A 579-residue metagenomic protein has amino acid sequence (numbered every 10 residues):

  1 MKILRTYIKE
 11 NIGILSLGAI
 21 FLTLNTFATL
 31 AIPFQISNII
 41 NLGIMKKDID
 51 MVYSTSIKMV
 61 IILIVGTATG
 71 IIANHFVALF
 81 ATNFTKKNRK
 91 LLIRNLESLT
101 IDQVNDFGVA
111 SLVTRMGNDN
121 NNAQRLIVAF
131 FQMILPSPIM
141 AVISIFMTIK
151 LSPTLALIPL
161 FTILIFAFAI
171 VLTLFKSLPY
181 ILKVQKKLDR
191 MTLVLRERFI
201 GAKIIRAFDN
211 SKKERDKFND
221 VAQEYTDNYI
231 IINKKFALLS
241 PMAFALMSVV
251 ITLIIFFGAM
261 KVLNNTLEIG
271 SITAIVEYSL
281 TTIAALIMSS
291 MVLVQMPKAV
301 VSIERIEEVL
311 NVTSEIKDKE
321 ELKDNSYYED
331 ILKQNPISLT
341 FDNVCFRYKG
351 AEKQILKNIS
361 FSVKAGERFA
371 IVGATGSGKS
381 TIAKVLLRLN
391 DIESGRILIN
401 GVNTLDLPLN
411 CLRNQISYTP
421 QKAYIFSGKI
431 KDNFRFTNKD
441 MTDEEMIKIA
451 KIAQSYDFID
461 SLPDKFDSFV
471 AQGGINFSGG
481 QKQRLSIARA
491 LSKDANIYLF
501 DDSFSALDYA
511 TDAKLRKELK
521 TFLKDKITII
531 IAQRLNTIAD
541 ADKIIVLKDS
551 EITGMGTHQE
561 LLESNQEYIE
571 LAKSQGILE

Functional and structural regions predicted by a protein language model:
M1-I32, I36, I44-M59, T69 (+16 more regions): Membrane-integrated ABC transporters
E10, I14-F27, I62, A129-V184 (+1 more regions): Transmembrane helices of ABC transporter permease
E10-I12, I101-D102, N118-I127, F131 (+7 more regions): An intracellular "coupling" helix at the cytosolic face of ABC transporter transmembrane type-1 domains
T23-A31, I64-I71, N122-L126, F130-V142 (+5 more regions): Hydrophobic alpha-helical transmembrane bundles that constitute the permease/transmembrane domains of multi-pass
K46-K47, T82, K90-T114, N118-N120 (+5 more regions): Short intracellular "coupling" helices and adjacent cytoplasmic loop segments at the cytosolic face of multi-pass
D48, V52, M147-F161, F168 (+2 more regions): Helix-loop-helix
S326-E579: ABC-type nucleotide-binding domain
